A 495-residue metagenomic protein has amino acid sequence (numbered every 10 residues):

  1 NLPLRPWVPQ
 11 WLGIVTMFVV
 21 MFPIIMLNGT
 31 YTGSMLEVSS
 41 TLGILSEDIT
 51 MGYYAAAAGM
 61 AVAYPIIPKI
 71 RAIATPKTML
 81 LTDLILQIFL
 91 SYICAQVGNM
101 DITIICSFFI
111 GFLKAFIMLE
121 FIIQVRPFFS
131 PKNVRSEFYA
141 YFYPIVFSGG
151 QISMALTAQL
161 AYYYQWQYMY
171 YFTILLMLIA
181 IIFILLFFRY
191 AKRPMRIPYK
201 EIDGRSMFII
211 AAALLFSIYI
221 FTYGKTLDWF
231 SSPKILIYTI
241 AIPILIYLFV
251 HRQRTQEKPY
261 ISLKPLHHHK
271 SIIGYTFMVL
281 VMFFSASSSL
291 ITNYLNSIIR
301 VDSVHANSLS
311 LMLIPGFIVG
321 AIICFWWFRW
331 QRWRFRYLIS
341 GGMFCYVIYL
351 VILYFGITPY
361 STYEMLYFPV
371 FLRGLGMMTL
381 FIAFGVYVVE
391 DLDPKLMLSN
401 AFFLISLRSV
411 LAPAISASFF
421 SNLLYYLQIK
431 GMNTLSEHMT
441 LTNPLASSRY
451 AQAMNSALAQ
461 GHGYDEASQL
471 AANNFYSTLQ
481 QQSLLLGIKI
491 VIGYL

Functional and structural regions predicted by a protein language model:
V8-I67, I117-M118, S288-T292: Extracytoplasmic
Q10-L27, T32-G33, Y260-I429: 12-transmembrane solute porter fold
V38-G43, I70-R71, T103, L156-Q165 (+4 more regions): Interfacial helix-cap and linker-helix signal at transmembrane-aqueous boundaries of multi-pass secondary transporters
I44-Y53, R135, Y139, D302-S310 (+1 more regions): Juxtamembrane helix-start elements in MFS-like secondary transporters
A56-A58, F147-S148, I314-P315, L411: Short hydrophobic/small-residue motifs within alpha-helical transmembrane segments of multi-pass transporter-like
I67-P68, A72-R205: Helix-loop-helix hairpins in multi-pass membrane proteins, especially solute transporters
Y163-T276, L280: Hydrophobic transmembrane-helix bundles of small-molecule transporters
P413-L495: Hydrophobic transmembrane architecture of multi-pass small-molecule transporters
